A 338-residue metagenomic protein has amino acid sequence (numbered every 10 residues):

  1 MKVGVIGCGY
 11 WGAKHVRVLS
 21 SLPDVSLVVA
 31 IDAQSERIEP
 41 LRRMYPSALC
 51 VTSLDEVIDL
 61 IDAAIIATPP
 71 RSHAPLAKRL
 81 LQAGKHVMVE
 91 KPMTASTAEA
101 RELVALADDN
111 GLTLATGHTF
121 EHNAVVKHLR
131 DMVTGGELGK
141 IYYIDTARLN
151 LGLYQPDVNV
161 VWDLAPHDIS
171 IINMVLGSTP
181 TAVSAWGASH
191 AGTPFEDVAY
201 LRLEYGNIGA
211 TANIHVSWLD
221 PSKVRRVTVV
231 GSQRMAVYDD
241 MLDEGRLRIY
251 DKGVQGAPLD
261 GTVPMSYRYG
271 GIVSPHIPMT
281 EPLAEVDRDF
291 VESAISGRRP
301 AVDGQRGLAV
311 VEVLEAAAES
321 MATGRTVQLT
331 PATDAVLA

Functional and structural regions predicted by a protein language model:
M1-Y45: N-terminal Rossmann-like dinucleotide-binding module
V28, D62, Y142: Conserved acidic residues
A48-L60: Short acidic low-complexity segments
A63-I66, D289-A338: C-terminal helix-rich "cap/oligomerization" subdomain common to oxidoreductases
A63-P70, A74-E121: Beta-strand-loop-alpha-helix segment that lines the small-molecule cofactor/substrate pocket of alpha/beta enzymes
T113, F120-P194, V198-Y200, L247 (+1 more regions): Predominantly a Rossmann-like dinucleotide-binding segment in NAD(P)-dependent oxidoreductases
D157-V161, V273-E281: A short glycine-threonine-serine/GTX helix/turn-capping micro-motif
P166-D251, H276, T280-R299, D334-A338: Contiguous beta-strand/loop segments that form the cofactor/metal-binding neighborhood of enzyme cores
